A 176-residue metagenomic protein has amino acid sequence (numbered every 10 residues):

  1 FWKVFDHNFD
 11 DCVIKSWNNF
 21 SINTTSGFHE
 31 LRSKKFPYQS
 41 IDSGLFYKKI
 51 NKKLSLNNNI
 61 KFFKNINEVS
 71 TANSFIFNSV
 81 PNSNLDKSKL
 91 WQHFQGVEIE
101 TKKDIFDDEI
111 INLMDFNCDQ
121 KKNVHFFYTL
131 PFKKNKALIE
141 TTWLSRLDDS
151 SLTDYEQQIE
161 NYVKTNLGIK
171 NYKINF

Functional and structural regions predicted by a protein language model:
F1-S26, I99: N-terminal FAD cofactor-binding segment of flavoenzymes
V4, S16, E30, P37-S40 (+2 more regions): Residue-level preference for alpha-helix termini and adjacent loops
F5-D6, K34, D107: Preference for short coil/turn "hinge" residues that link or interrupt alpha-helices
V13-K15, S43, N78, Q92: Generic structural signal for well-ordered secondary structure
N18-F20, S26-I50: Membrane helical hairpin/interfacial module
N23-G27, F132-N135: Short acidic-glycine loop/turn motifs at beta-strand connectors
K48-K173: Predominantly flavin-linked oxidoreductase catalytic cores and closely associated redox partners
F176: Oxyanion-binding "anion nests"
